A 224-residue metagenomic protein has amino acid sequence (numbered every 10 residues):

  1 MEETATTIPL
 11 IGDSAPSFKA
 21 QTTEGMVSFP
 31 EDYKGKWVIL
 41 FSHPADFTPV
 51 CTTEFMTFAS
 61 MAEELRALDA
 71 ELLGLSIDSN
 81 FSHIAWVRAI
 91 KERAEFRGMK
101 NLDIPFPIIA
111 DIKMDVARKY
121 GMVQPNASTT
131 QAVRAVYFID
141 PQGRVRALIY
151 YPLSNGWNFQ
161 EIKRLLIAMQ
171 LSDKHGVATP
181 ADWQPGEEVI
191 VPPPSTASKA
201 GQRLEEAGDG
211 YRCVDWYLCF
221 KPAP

Functional and structural regions predicted by a protein language model:
M1-P224: Chalcogenol-based redox active-site neighborhoods
